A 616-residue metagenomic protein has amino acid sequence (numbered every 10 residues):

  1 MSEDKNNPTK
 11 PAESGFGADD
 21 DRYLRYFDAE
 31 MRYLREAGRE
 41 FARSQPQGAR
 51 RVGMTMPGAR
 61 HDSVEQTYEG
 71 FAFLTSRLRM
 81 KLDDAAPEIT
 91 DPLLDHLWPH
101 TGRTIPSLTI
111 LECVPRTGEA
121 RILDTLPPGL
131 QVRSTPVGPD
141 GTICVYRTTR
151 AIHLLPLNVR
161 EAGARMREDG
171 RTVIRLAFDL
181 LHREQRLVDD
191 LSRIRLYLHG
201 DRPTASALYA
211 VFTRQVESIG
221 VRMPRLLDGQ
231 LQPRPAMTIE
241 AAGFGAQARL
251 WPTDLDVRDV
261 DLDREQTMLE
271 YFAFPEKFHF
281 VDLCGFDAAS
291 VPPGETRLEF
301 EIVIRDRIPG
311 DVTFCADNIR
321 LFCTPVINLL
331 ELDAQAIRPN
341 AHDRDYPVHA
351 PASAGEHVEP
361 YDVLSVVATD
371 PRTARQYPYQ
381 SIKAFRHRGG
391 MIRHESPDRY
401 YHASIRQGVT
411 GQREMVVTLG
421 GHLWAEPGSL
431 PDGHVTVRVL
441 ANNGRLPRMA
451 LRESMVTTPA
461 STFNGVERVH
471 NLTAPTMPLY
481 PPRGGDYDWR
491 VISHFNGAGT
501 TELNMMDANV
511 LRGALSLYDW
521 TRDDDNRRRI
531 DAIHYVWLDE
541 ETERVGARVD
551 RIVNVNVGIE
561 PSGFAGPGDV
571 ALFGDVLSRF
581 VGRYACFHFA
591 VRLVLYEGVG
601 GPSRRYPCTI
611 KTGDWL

Functional and structural regions predicted by a protein language model:
S2-G48, R249-V291, E299, Y480-Y518: Mixed-charge (acidic/basic) macromolecular-recognition segments
S2-L227, L231-A236, E240-G243: Extended assembly-interface regions of large multimeric machines
S2-N7, S44-Q47, P371-L616: C-terminal domain/tail detector
S63, T67-L74, L93, F212 (+4 more regions): Short, Φ-rich (hydrophobic/aromatic) sequence segments
S63, T75-L82, H100, E161-R171 (+6 more regions): Extracellular ectodomain segments of secreted/surface proteins
I105-T109, G170-I174, D190-S192, Q215 (+3 more regions): Residues at beta-strand starts and edge strands
L154-V159, Q247-W251, A460-N471: Short, surface-exposed linear segments at secondary-structure transitions and domain or protein termini
R183-S396: Short, low-complexity Pro/Thr/Gly
